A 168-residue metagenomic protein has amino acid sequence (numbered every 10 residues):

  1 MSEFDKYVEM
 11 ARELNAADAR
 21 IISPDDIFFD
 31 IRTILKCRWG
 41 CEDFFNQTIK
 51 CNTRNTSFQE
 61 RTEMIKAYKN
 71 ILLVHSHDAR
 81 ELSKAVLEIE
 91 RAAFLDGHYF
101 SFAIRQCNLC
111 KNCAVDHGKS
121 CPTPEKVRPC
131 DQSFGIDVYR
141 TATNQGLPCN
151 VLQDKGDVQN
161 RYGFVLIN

Functional and structural regions predicted by a protein language model:
M1-A17: Short, extreme N-terminal leader segments that mark the start of a protein/domain
F4, A17-R20, D26-N168: Catalytic cores of enzyme domains
